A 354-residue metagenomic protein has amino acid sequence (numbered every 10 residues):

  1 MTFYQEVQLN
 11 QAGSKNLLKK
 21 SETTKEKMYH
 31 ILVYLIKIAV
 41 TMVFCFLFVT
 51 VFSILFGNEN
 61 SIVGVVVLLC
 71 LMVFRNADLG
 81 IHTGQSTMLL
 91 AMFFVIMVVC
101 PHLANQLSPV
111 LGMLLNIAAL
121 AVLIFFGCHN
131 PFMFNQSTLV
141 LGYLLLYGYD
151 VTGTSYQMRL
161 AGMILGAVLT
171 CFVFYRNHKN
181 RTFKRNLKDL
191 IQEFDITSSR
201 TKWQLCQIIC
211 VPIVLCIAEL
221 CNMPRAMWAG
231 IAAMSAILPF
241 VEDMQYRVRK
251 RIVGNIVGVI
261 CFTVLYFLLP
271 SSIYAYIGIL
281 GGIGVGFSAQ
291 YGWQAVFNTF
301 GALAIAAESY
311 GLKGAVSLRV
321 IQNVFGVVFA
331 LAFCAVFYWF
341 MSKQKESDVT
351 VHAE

Functional and structural regions predicted by a protein language model:
M1-L35, H178-T201, S342-E354: Intrinsically disordered, low-complexity non-transmembrane regions of multi-pass membrane transporters
M1-L90: N-terminal signal-anchor module of multipass membrane proteins
M42-F46, E59-A77, L114-T152, A167 (+3 more regions): Pore- and pathway-forming membrane helices of multi-pass small-molecule/ion transporters and channels
M42-T50, I54, L89, F93-H102 (+10 more regions): Transmembrane alpha-helical segments of multi-pass membrane transport proteins and ion-pumping complexes
V51-E59, G84, V99-L111, G153-G162 (+2 more regions): Membrane-helix interface and helix-disruption motif detector
T83-M92, P131-G142, R249-V257, G301: Cytoplasmic-side transmembrane-helix entry/capping segments in multi-pass membrane proteins
P101-Q192, I196: Membrane-interface helix-loop-helix junctions at boundaries between adjacent transmembrane segments
P212-L265, L269: Transmembrane helical segments that form the transport core of multi-pass membrane transport proteins
